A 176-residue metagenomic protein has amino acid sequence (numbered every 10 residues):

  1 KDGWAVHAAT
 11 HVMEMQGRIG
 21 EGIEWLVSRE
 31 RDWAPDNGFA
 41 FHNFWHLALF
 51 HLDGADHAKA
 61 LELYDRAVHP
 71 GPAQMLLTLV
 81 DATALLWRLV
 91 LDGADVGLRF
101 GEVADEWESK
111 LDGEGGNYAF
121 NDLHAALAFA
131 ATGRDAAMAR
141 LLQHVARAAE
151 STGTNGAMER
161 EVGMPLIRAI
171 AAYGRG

Functional and structural regions predicted by a protein language model:
K1-G54: Internal metal/ion-chelating core segments
L49-G176: Helix-coil-helix junctions within alpha-helical repeat/solenoid scaffolds
